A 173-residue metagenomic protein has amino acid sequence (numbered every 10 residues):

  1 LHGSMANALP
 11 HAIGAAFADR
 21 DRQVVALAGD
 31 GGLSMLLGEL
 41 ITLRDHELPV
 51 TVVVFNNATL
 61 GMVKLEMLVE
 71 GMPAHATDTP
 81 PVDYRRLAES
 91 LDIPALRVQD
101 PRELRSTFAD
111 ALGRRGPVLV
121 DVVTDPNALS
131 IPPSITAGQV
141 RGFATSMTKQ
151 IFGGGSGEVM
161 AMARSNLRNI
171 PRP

Functional and structural regions predicted by a protein language model:
L1-P173: Thiamine diphosphate
